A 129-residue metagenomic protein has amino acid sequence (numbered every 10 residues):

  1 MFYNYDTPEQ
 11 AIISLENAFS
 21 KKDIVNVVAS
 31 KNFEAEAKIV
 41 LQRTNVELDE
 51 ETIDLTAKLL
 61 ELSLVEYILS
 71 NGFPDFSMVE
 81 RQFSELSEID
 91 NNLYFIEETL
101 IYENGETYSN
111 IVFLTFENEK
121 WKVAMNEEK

Functional and structural regions predicted by a protein language model:
M1, G105-K129: Short beta-strand edge/turn micro-motifs at domain boundaries
M1-I24, I39: Short, low-complexity N-terminal intrinsically disordered segments enriched in polar/charged residues
Y3-D6, Q10, V28, N32 (+3 more regions): Alpha-helix boundary/N-cap detector
E16, R81, E97-E98, N110 (+1 more regions): Polar/charged side chains located within well-ordered beta-strands of beta-rich proteins
D23-V46: Short, well-ordered alpha-helical segments enriched in acidic and aromatic residues
I24, I101-E103, E117: Generic structural motif
L41-E106: Surface-exposed, charged secondary-structure patches
